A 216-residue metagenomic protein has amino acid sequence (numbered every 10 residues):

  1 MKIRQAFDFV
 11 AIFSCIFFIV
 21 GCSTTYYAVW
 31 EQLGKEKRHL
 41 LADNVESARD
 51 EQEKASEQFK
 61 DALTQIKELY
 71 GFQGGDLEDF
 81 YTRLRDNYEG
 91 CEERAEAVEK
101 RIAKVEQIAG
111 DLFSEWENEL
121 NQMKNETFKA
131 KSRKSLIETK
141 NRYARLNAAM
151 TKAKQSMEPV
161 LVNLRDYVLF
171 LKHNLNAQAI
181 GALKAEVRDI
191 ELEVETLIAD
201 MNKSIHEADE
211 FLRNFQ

Functional and structural regions predicted by a protein language model:
M1-A11: Bacterial N-terminal signal peptides that target proteins for export
F18-G21: C-terminal motif of bacterial Sec signal peptides marking the signal peptidase cleavage site
S23-C91: Immediate post-signal-peptide N-terminus of mature secreted/exported proteins
Y26-Y27, T151, E158-Q216: Long amphipathic all-alpha helical oligomerization modules
V29, E36, D43, F72 (+8 more regions): Primarily heptad-repeat coiled-coil rod domains in cytosolic scaffolding/tethering proteins
A42, E46-R49, E53-S56, K60 (+10 more regions): Short amphipathic alpha-helical segments with heptad-repeat character
E51, A55-Q65, I108, L112 (+3 more regions): Amphipathic, well-ordered alpha-helical segments in soluble domains
R101-G181: Extended amphipathic alpha-helical interaction segments
